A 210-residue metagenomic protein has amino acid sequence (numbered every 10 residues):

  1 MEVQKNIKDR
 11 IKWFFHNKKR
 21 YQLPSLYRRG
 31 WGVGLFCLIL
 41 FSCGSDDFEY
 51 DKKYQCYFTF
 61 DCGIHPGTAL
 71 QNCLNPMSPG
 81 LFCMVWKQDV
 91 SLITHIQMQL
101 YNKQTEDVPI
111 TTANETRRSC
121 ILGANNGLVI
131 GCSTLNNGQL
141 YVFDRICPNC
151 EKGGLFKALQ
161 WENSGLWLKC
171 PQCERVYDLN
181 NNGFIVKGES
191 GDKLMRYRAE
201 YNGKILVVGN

Functional and structural regions predicted by a protein language model:
V3-F15: N-terminal, intrinsically disordered charge-dense segments
D9, R28-W31: Glycine-biased, low-complexity coil/linker segments
F36, L140, N163-L166: Residue-level signal for mature regions of secreted extracellular proteins and peptides
I39-S42: C-terminal motif of bacterial Sec signal peptides marking the signal peptidase cleavage site
D47-Q160, R196-N210: N-terminal pre-ligand scaffold of iron-sulfur
Y54, K157-S164, N181-K187: Short cysteine/histidine-rich zinc-coordinating motifs and their immediately flanking basic loops
C147, C170-C173: Short cysteine clusters
Q172-N210: Short Fe-S-cluster ligation motifs
